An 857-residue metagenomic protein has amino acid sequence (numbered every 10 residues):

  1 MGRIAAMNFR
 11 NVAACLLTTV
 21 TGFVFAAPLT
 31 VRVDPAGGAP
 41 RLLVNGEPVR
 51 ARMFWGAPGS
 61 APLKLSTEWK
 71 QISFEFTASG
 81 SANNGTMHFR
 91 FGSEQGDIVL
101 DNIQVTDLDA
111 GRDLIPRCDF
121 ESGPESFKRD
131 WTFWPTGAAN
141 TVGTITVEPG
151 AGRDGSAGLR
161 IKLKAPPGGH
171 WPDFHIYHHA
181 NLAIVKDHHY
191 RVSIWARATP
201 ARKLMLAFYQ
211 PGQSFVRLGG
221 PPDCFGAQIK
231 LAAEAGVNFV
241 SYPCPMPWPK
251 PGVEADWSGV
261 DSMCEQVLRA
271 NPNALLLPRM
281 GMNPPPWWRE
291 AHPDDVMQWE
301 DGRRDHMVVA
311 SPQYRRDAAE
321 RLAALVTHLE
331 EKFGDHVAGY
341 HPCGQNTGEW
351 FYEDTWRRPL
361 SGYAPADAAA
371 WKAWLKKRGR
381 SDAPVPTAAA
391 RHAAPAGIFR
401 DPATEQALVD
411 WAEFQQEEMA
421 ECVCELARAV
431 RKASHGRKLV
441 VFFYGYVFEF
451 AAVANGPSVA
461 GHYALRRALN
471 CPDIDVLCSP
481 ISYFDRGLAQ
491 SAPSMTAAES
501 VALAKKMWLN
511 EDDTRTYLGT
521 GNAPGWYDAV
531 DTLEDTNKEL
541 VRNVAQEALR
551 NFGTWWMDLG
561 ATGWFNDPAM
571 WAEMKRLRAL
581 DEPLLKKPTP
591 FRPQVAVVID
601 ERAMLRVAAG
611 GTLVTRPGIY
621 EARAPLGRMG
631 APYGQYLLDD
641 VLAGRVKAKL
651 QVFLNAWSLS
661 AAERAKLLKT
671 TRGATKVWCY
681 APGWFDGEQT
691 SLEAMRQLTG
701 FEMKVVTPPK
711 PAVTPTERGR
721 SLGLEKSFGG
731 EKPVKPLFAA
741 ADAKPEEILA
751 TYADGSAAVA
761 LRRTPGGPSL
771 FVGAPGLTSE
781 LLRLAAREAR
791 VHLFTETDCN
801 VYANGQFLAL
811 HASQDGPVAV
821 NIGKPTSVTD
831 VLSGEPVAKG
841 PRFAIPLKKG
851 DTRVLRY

Functional and structural regions predicted by a protein language model:
A26-A61, K186, A201, Y209-A232 (+1 more regions): N-terminal carbohydrate-binding accessory modules
A27, G59-D223: Extracellular and organelle-lumenal recognition/adhesion modules and their flexible linkers in secreted
M53-W55, Q213-P222, P243-S258, D301-E320 (+7 more regions): The substrate-binding groove and active-site-proximal loops of carbohydrate-active enzymes, especially glycoside
P58, C224-E300, V326-H328, C422-A433 (+1 more regions): Aromatic-lined substrate-binding rim segments of carbohydrate-active enzymes
P58, H462-A468, P625-R645: A short, well-structured beta->alpha microelement
R117-D119, G123-D130, L231, G281 (+4 more regions): Polysaccharide-binding and catalytic clefts of secreted carbohydrate-active enzymes
G436, V441-E621, V705-L737, L749-A753 (+4 more regions): Hydrophobic targeting/anchoring helices
T536-N537, L654-Y857: A conserved amphipathic helix/loop scaffold that creates a polar/acidic microenvironment used either to coordinate
